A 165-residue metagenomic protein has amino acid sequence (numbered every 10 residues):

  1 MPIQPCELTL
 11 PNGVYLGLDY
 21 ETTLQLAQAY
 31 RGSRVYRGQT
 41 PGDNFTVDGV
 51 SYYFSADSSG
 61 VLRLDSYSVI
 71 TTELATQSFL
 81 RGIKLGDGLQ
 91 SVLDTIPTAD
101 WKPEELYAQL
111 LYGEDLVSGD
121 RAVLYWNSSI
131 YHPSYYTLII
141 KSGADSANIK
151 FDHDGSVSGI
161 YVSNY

Functional and structural regions predicted by a protein language model:
M1-S118, G143-D145, D152-Y165: Short helix/turn-capping signatures at newly exposed starts of structured segments
A108-T137: Surface-exposed intrinsically disordered loops and tails
Y131-F151: Low-complexity, intrinsically disordered Gly/Pro/Thr-rich segments
